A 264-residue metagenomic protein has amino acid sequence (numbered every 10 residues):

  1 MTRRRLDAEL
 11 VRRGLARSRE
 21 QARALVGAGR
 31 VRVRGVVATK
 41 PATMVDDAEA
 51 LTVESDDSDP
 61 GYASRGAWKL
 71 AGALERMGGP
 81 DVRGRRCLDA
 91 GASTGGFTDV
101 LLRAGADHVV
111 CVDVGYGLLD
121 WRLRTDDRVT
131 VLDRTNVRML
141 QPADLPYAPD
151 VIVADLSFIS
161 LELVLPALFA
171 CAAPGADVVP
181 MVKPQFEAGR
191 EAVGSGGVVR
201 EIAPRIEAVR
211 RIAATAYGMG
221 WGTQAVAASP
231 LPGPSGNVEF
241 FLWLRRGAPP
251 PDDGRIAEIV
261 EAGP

Functional and structural regions predicted by a protein language model:
M1-E49, R86: A basic, amphipathic helix-loop patch mediating RNA/tRNA/ribosome contacts
V82-S93: Conserved class I S-adenosyl-L-methionine
S93-T98, G115: Residues at the N-terminus of the alpha-helix immediately C-terminal to the conserved SAM/SAH-binding loop
L102-H108: Conserved S-adenosyl-L-methionine
H108-L163: S-adenosyl-L-methionine
E162-V179: A short glycine-rich, Lys/Arg-flanked "PGG" loop and its adjoining helix->strand segment in the class I
P184-E201: Short, glycine-/aromatic-enriched active-site segment of Class I SAM-dependent methyltransferases
V238, L242-P264: Flexible, glycine-/basic-rich loop-and-beta segments that form/coincide with the SAM-dependent methyltransferase
